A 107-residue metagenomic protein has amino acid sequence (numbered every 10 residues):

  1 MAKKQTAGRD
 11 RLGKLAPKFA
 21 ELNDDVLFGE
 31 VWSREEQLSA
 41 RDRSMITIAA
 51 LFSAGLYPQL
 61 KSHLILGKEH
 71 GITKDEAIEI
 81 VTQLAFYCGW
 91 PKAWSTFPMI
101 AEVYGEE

Functional and structural regions predicted by a protein language model:
M1-R41, I65-E69, A93-E107: Acidic, glycine/proline-rich low-complexity segments that act as flexible tails and inter-domain linkers
E21-D25, A54-K61: Short acidic alpha-helix initiation/capping motifs at coil-to-helix transition points, especially at protein N-termini
R41-D42, Q59: Residues at the start of alpha-helices and the adjacent loop-to-helix junctions
D42-L51, I80-V81: Short, structured motif recognition centered on aromatic/hydrophobic residues
A50-L56, C88-G89: Short alpha-helix boundary/capping elements
F52, L66-H70, Q83-F86: Short basic/hydrophobic patches in alpha-helices and adjacent helix-turn junctions that form amphipathic surface motifs
P58-I78: Mid-chain, well-packed structural core segment of small domains
I78-A101: C-terminal structural segments of small proteins and small subunits
